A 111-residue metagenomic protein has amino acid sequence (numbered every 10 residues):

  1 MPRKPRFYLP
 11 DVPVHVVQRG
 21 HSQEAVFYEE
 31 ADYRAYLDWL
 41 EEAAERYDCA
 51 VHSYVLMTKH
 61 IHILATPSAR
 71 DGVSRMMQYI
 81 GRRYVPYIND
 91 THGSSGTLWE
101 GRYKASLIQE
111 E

Functional and structural regions predicted by a protein language model:
M1-E111: Short catalytic/metal-binding and nucleic-acid-binding patches
